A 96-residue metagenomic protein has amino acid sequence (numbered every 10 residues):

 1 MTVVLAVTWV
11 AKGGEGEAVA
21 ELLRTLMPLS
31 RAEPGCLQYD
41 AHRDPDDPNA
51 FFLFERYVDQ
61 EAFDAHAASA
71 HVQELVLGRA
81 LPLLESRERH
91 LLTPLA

Functional and structural regions predicted by a protein language model:
M1-T2, A96: Absolute protein N-terminus
V3-E33, L37, A41: N-terminal first-folded block
V3-V10, D40-A67: Short, well-ordered beta-strand segments in beta-rich or mixed alpha/beta enzyme and ligand-binding folds
G14-E15, P45, V72: Alpha-helical structural elements of signaling/regulatory helical domains
T25, L29-L37, R56-R89: An amphipathic, aromatic/His-enriched active-site/gating alpha helix that lines ligand/cofactor pockets
L92-T93: Flexible, low-complexity linkers/stalks enriched in Thr/Pro that connect modular domains
